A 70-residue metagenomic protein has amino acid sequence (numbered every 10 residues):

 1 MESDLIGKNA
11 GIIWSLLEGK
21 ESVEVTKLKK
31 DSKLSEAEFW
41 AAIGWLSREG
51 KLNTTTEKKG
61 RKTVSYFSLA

Functional and structural regions predicted by a protein language model:
M1, I12, K29-K30: Short, contiguous strand/loop micro-motifs
S3-A10, E24, T56-A70: Short, cationic-aromatic polyanion-contact patches
A10-L17: Hydrophobic residues on short alpha-helical segments
L16, K33-L34: Residue-level marker of alpha-helix boundaries and capping positions
E18, G44, R48: Residue-level detection of the helix-turn-helix DNA-binding "recognition helix"
G19-D31: Short acidic, hydrophobic short linear motifs in intrinsically disordered regions
L34-W45: Short amphipathic alpha-helical interaction segments
S47-E57: A short, conserved structural fragment
